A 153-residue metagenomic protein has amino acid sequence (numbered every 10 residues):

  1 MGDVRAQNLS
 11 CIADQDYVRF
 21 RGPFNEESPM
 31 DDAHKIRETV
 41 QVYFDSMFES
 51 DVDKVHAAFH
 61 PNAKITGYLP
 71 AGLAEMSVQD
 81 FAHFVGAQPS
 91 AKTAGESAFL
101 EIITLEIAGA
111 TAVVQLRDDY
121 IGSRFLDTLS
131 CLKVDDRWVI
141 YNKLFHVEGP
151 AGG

Functional and structural regions predicted by a protein language model:
G2-D3: Cationic, amphipathic, low-complexity segments that mediate targeting or membrane/lipid association
V18-D53, A57-P61, Q79-D80, A151-G152: Short, low-complexity N-terminal intrinsically disordered segments enriched in polar/charged residues
D32-E38, K64-R124: Surface-exposed, charged secondary-structure patches
F59, D118-Y120, L144: Short beta-strand segments enriched in hydrophobic/aromatic residues within well-folded beta-rich domains
V113, R124-G152: Short beta-strand edge/turn micro-motifs at domain boundaries
